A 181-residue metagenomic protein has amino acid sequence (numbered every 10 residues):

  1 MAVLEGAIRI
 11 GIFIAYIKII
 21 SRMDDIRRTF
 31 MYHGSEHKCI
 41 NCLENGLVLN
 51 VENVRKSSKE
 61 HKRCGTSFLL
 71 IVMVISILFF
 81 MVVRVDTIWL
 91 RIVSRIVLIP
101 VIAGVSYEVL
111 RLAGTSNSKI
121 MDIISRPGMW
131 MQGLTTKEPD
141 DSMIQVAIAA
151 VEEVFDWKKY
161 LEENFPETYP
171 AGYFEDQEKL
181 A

Functional and structural regions predicted by a protein language model:
M1-R9, R91, R95, I99: Residue-level signature of transmembrane alpha-helical entry/exit and packing/kink sites in multi-pass membrane
V3-S67, L112-S116, I120-A181: Polar-ligand-bearing catalytic/cofactor-coordination segments of membrane-embedded or membrane-tethered inner-membrane
R9-F13, F68, V72, I99-A103: Hydrophobic alpha-helical membrane-embedded or membrane-associated segments
V72-S94, P100-A103, Y107: Juxtamembrane "helix exit" motif at the C-terminal ends of alpha-helical transmembrane segments in multi-pass membrane
